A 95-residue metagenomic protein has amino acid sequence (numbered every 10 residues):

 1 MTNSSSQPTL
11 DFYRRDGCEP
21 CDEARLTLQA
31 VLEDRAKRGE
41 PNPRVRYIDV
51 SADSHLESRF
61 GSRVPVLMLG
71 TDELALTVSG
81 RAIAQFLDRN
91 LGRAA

Functional and structural regions predicted by a protein language model:
M1-S6, L91-A95: Eukaryotic low-complexity, intrinsically disordered regulatory segments enriched in serine, proline and acidic residues
T2-D34: Local sequence-structure signature of Cys/Sec-based thiol-disulfide redox active-site neighborhoods
D22-R25, E57, G80: Conserved strand-to-helix beginnings and helix N-cap segments that scaffold or border functional pockets
D34-E40: Short helix-capping segments at alpha-helix termini
E40-S54: Thiol-based oxidoreductase modules, predominantly thioredoxin-like and allied folds used for disulfide exchange
E57-L67: Structural micro-motif
L69-A95: Non-catalytic, surface beta->alpha helical segment in thiol-disulfide oxidoreductase systems
